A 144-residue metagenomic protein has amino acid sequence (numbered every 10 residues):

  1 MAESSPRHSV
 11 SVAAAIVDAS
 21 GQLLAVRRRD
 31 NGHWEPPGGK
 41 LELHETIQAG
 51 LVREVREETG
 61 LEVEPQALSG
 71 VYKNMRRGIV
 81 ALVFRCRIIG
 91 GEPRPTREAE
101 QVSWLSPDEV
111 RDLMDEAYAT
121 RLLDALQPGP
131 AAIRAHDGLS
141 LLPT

Functional and structural regions predicted by a protein language model:
M1-L23, K40, V71: Conserved N-terminal beta-strand and adjoining loop/helix that marks the start of the Nudix/MutT-like hydrolase domain
S4-H8, R76-G78, T96-A99: A generic structural micro-feature
V12-A14, L68, F84-C86: A structural signal for short, well-ordered beta-strand segments
D18, Q22-E57: Conserved Nudix-box catalytic region and its N-terminal flanking loop in Nudix hydrolases and closely related
G32-W34, E98-T144: Nudix hydrolase/Nudix homology domain
L61-G70: A short coil-to-beta-strand element that immediately follows conserved catalytic motifs
K73-R94, S103, P107, R121-G129: Active-site-adjacent beta-strand/loop module that shapes the phosphate/pyrophosphate-binding cleft
